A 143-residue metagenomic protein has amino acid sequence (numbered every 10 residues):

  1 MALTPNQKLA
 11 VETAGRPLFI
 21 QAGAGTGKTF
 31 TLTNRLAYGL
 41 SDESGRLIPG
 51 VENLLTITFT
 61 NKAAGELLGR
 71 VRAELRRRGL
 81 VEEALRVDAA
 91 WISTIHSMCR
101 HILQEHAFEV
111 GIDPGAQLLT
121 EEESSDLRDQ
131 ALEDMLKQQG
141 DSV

Functional and structural regions predicted by a protein language model:
M1-I112: P-loop NTPase Walker
T29, E83-W91, A107-V143: ATP-hydrolysis module of ASCE/P-loop NTPase motor domains, specifically the Walker B Asp-Glu catalytic pair
